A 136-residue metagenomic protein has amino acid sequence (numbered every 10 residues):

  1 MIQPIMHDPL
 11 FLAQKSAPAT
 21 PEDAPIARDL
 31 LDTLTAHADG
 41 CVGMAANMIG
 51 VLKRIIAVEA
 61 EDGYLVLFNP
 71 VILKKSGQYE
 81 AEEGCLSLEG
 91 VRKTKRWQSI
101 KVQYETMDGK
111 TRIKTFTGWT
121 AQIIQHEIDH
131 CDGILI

Functional and structural regions predicted by a protein language model:
M1-I136: Positively charged
